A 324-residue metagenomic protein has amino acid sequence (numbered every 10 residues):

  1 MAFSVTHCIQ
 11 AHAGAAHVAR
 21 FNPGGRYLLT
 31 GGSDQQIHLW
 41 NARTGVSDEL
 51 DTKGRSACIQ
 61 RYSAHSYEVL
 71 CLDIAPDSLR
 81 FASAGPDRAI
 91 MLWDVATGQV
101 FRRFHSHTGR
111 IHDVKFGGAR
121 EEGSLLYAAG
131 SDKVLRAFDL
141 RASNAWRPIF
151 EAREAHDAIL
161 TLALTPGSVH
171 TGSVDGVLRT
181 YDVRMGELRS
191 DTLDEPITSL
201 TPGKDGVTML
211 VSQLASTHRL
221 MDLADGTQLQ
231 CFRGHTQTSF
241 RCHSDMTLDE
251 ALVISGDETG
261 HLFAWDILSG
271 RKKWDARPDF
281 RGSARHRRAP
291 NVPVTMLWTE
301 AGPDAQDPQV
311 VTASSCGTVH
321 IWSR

Functional and structural regions predicted by a protein language model:
M1-V5, L39-V69, A89-I111, G117-L125 (+7 more regions): Per-blade loop-tip surfaces of WD-repeat and WD-like beta-propellers in eukaryotic adaptors/scaffolds
G14-R20, Y67-I74, G109-G118, H156-L164 (+3 more regions): Canonical WD40 repeat/beta-propeller blade segments in eukaryotic WD-repeat proteins
G25, S78, R120-G123, P166-S168 (+3 more regions): Conserved loop/turn motif of beta-propeller repeat scaffolds
G31-D34, S83-D87, A129-D132, L140 (+4 more regions): Conserved strand-to-loop turn within each blade of WD40 beta-propeller repeats
S212-S216, H235-I267: Loop/turn-rich, solvent-exposed surfaces of beta-rich toroidal or solenoidal domains
Q230-H243, R271-G302: Conserved blade-ending motifs and adjacent loop-strand segments that build the rim/top face of beta-propeller domains
T295-R324: Blade-level signature of beta-propeller repeat domains, shared across WD40, Kelch, NHL, RCC1 and BNR/Asp-box propellers
